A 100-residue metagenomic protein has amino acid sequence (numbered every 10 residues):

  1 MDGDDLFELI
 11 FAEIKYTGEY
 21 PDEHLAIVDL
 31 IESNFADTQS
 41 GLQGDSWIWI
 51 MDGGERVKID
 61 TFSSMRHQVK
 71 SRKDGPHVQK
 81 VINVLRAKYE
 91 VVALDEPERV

Functional and structural regions predicted by a protein language model:
M1-V100: Acidic (Asp/Glu-rich) sequence patches and key acidic residues that form negatively charged surfaces used
